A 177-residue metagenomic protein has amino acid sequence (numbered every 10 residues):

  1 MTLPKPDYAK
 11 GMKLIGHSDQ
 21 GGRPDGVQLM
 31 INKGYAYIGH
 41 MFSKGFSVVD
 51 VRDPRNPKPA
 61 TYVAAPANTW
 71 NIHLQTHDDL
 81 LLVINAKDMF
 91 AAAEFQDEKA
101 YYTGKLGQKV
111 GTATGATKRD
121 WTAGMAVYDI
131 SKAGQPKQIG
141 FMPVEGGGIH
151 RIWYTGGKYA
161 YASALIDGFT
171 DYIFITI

Functional and structural regions predicted by a protein language model:
M1-I177: Feature marking well-ordered beta-strand scaffolds used for ligand recognition
